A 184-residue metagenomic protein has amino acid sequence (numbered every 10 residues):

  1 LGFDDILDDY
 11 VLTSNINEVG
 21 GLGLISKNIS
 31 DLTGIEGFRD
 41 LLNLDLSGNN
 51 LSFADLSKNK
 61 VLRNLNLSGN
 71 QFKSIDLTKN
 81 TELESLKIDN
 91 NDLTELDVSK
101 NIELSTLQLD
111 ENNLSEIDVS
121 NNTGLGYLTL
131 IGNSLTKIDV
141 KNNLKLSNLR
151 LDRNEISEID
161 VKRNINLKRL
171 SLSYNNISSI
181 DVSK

Functional and structural regions predicted by a protein language model:
F3-A54, N59: LRR N-terminal entry segment and analogous cap-like coil->beta motifs
V19-L24, L44-L46, R63-L67, E84-I88 (+4 more regions): Conserved hydrophobic beta-strand positions in leucine-rich repeat
L32-I35, A54-L56, I75, L96-V98 (+4 more regions): Canonical leucine-rich repeat
G37-L41, S57-L62, T78-L83, S99-S105 (+4 more regions): Leucine-rich repeat
